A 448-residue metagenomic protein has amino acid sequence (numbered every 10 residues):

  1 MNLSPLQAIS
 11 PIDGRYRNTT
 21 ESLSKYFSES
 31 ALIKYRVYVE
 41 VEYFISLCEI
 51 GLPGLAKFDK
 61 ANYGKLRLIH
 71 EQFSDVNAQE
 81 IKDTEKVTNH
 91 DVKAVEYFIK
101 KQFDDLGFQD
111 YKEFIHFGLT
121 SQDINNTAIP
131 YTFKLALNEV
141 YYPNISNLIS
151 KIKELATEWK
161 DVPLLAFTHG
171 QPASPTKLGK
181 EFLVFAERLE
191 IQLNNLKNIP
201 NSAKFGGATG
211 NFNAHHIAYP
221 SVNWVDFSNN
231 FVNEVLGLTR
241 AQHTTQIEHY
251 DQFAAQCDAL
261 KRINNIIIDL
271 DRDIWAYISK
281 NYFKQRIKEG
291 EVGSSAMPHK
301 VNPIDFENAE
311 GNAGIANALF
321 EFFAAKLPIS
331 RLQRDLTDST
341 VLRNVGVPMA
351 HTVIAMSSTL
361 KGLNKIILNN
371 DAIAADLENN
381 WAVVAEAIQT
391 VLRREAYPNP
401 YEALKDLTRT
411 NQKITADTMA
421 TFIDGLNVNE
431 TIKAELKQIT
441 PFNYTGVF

Functional and structural regions predicted by a protein language model:
M1-F212, Y219-N230, G293, N399 (+3 more regions): A helix-coil-helix interface module used to build multimeric assemblies and to scaffold catalytic/cofactor sites
N2-E29, G64-K65, V292-F448: Catalytic-core signal marking the mid-to-C-terminal active-site face
E42-L47, F98, Q102, A136 (+17 more regions): Generic, well-ordered alpha-helical scaffold segments in large soluble proteins
E49-A56, F108-Q109, Y142, E158-D161 (+13 more regions): Intrinsically disordered or highly flexible coil/loop and linker segments, enriched in small and charged/polar residues
K60, Q246, K405: Residue-level "edge-of-site" marker
V92, N126-Y142, T157, P163-I329 (+1 more regions): Charged, flexible cofactor/metal-binding loops and thiol motifs
S121, H216-P220, V235, R240-T244 (+3 more regions): A structural signal for small-residue-enriched, beta-sheet-centric alpha/beta enzyme cores and oligomeric scaffold folds
